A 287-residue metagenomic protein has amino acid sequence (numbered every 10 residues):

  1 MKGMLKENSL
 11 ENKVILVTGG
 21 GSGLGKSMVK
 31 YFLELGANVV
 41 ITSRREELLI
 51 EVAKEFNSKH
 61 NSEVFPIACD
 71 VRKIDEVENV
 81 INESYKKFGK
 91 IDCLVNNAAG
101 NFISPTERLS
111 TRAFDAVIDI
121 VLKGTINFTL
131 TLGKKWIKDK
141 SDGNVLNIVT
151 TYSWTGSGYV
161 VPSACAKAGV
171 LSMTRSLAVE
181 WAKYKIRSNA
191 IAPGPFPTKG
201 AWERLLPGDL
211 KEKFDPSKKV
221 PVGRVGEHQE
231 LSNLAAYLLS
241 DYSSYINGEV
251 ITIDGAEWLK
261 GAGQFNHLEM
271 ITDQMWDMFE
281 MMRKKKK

Functional and structural regions predicted by a protein language model:
G19-G23: Conserved glycine-rich cofactor-binding loop
F88-G89, R224-I253, W258: C-terminal substrate-recognition "lid" of short-chain dehydrogenase/reductases
V95, A182, R187, I246-G248: Short, small/polar-rich loop/turn modules that mediate ligand/substrate recognition or access, typified
P105-T106, S110-I118, P216: Substrate-binding pocket helix/loop in short-chain dehydrogenase/reductase
L109, G156-C165, S176, A201-R204: Active-site loop-to-helix junction immediately N-terminal to the catalytic Tyr of the SDR YXXXK motif in Rossmann-fold
T129, A166, T174: Active-site helix of classical SDR
K134, K138, V179-K183, S244: Alpha-helical segment proximal to the catalytic Tyr-Lys
